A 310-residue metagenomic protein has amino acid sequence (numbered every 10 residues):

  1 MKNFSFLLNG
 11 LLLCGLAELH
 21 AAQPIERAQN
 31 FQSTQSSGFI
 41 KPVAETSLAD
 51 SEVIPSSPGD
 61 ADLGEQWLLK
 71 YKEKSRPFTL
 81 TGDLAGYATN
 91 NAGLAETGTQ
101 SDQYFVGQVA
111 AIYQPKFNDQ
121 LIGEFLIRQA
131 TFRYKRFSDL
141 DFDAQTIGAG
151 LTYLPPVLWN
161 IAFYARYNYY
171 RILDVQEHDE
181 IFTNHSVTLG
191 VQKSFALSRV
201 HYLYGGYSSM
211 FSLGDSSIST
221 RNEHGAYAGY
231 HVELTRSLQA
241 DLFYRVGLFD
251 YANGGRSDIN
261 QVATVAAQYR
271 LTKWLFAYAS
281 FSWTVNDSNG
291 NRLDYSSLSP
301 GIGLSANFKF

Functional and structural regions predicted by a protein language model:
L19-T79: N-terminal periplasmic/intermembrane-space "pro-region" immediately following the signal or transit peptide
E73, Q114-Q120, L154-L158, A196-V200 (+3 more regions): Outer-membrane beta-barrel channels and translocator barrels
S75, A85-I112, K135-F137: Surface-exposed strand-loop-strand hairpins of Gram-negative outer-membrane beta-barrel proteins
F78-G82, G107, G123-F125, I161-A165 (+7 more regions): Transmembrane beta-strands of outer-membrane beta-barrel proteins
L84-A92, P115, Q129-R133, Y167-L173 (+8 more regions): Transmembrane beta-strands of outer-membrane beta-barrel pores
S101-G107, D141-I147, I181-V187, I218-H224 (+2 more regions): Residues that define the transmembrane beta-barrel architecture of outer-membrane proteins
I127-R221: Outer-membrane pore/translocation modules
Y269-R270, W274-F276, S280, S296-F310: Outer-membrane beta-barrel "beta-signal"
